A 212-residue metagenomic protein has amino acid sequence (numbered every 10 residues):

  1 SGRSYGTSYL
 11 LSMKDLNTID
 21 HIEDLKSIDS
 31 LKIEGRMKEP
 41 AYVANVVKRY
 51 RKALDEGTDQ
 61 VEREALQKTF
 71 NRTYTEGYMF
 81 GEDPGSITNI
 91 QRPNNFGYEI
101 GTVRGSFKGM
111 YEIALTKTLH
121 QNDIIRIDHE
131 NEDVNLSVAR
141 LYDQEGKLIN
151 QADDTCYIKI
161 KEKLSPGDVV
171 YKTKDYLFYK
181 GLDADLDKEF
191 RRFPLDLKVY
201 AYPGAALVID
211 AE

Functional and structural regions predicted by a protein language model:
S1-E212: Surface-exposed amphipathic alpha-helical tracts and adjacent flexible/coil segments at the periphery of soluble enzymes
